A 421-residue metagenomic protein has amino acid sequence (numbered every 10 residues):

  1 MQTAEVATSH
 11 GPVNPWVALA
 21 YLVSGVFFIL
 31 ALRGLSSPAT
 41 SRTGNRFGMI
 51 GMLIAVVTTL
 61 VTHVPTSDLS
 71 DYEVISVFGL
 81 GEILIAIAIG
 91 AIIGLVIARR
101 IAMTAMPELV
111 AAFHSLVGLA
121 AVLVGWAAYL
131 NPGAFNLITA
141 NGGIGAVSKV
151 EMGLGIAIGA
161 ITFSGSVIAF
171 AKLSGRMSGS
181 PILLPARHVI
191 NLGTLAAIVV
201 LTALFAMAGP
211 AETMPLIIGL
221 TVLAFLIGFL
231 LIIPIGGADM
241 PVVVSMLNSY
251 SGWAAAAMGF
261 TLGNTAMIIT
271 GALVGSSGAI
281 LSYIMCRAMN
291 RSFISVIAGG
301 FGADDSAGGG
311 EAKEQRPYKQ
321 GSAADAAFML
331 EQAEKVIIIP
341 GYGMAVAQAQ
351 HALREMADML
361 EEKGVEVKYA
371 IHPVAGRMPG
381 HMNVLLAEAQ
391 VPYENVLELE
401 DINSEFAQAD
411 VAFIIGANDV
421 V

Functional and structural regions predicted by a protein language model:
M1-V13: Short, strongly hydrophobic alpha-helical membrane anchors
H10-G25, V74-A91, S148-F163, P210-L223: Structural signature of hydrophobic alpha-helical transmembrane segments
F27-R42, A91-V110, S166-P181, I227-M240 (+1 more regions): C-terminal ends of transmembrane helices
F47-L60, A112-G125, R187-V199, M246-G259: Small-residue-rich segments of transmembrane alpha-helices in multi-pass membrane proteins, especially helix faces
T59-L80, L84, V96-A105, V122-T139 (+1 more regions): Transmembrane alpha-helix boundary signature
S67, A127-G142, A206-P215, V242 (+1 more regions): Transmembrane helix-loop junctions at the membrane interface of multipass transporters and ion channels
L273-A333: Membrane-interfacial segments at transmembrane helix termini in multi-pass membrane proteins
A312-V421: Structured cytosolic domains appended to multi-pass membrane proteins
